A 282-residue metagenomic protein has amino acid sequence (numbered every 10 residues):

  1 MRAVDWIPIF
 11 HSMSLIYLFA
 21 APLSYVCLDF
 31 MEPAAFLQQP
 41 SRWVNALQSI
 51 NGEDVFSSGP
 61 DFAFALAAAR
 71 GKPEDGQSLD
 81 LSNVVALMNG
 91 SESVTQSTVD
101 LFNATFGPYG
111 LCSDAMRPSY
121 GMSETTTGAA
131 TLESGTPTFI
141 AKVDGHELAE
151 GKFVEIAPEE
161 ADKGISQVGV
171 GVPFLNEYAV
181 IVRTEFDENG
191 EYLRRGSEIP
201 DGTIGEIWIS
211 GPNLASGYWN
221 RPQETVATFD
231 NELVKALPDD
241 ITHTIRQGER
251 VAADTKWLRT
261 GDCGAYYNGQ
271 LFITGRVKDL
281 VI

Functional and structural regions predicted by a protein language model:
M1, L23-S24, I50-S58, G71-G164 (+3 more regions): Gly/Ser/Thr-rich phosphate-binding loop
M1-R2, F10-D54, R70, E74: Conserved AMP-binding/adenylation subdomain of ANL enzymes
R2-A3, A20, V26-D29, E53-S57 (+8 more regions): Beta-sheet entry/capping signal
W6-I9, F62-A67, V85-A86, P118-S123 (+1 more regions): A glycine-rich phosphate-binding loop feature that marks nucleotide/adenosyl-phosphate handling sites
I7-P8, P33-F36, E53, S57 (+3 more regions): Hydrophobic alpha-helical scaffolding
V168-P173, E177, E185-I282: Conserved ATP-binding/catalytic segment of the ANL
